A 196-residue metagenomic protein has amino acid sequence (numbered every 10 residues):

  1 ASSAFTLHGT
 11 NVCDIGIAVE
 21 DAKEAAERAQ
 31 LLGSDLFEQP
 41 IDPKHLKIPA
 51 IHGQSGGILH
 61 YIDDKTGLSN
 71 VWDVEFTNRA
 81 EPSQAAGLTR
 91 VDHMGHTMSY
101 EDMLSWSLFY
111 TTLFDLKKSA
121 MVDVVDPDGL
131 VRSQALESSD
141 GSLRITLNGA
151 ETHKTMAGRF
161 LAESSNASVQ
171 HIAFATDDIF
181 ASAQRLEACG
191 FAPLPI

Functional and structural regions predicted by a protein language model:
A1-A18, L32: Basic, Lys/Arg-rich alpha-helical nucleic-acid-recognition elements, primarily the DNA-binding modules of transcription
S2-T6, I62-K65, A85, K154-L161: ER-lumen resident redox/N-glycosylation machinery signature
T10, T89-H96, A167-Q170: Glycine- and acidic
I17-D92, H96-M98, M103, A120-G149 (+1 more regions): Vicinal oxygen chelate
S105-L108: A conserved active-site cap/scaffold subdomain adjacent to cofactor or substrate pockets
Y110-L116: Long hydrophobic segments that form regular secondary structure
G141-E163: A glycine-rich, aromatic-flanked flexible loop/lid motif
A157-I196: Active-site/pore-lining binding-face segments in mid-to-C-terminal subdomains
